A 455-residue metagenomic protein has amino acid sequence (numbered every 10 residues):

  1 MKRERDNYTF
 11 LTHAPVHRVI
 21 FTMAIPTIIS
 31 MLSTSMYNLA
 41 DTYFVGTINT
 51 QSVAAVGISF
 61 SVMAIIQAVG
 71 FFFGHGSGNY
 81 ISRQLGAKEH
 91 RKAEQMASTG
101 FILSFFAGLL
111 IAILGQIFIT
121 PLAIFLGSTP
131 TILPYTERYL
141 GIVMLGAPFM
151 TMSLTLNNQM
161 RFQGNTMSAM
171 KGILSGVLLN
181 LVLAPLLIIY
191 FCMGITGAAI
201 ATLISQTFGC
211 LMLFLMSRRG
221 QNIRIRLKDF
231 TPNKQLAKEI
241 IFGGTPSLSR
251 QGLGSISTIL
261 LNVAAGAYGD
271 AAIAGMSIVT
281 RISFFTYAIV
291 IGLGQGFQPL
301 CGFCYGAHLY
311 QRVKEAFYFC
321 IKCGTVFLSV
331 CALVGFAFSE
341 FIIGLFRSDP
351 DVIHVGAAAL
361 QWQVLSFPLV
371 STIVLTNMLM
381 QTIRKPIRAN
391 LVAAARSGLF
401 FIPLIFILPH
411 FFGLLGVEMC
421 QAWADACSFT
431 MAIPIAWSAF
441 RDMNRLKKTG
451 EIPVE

Functional and structural regions predicted by a protein language model:
M1-A24, I81-P148, Y190-T245, C301-S366 (+1 more regions): Short alpha-helical transmembrane segments in multi-pass integral membrane proteins
L11-Y43, T47-I48, A64-G76, Y80 (+6 more regions): N-terminal transmembrane alpha-helices
T22-D41, I142, S153, G176 (+5 more regions): Transmembrane helical elements of multi-pass membrane transporters/channels
L32, M36-A54, A123-P130, L186-M193 (+4 more regions): Helix-terminus/linker motif at the lipid-water interface of multi-pass membrane proteins
F44-A64, P130-Y135, I195-A198, L236-G243 (+5 more regions): Interfacial/gating helices of multi-pass transporter permease domains
V53-I113, M150-A169, G275-S339, V370-V392: Small-residue-rich hydrophobic transmembrane alpha-helices
I65-A68, N180-A184, G209-F214, F285-A288 (+3 more regions): Hydrophobic transmembrane alpha-helices of multi-pass small-molecule transporters
G74, V143-R161, G172-N180, A198-L211 (+4 more regions): Short runs within selected transmembrane alpha-helices of multi-pass transporters and secretion channels
